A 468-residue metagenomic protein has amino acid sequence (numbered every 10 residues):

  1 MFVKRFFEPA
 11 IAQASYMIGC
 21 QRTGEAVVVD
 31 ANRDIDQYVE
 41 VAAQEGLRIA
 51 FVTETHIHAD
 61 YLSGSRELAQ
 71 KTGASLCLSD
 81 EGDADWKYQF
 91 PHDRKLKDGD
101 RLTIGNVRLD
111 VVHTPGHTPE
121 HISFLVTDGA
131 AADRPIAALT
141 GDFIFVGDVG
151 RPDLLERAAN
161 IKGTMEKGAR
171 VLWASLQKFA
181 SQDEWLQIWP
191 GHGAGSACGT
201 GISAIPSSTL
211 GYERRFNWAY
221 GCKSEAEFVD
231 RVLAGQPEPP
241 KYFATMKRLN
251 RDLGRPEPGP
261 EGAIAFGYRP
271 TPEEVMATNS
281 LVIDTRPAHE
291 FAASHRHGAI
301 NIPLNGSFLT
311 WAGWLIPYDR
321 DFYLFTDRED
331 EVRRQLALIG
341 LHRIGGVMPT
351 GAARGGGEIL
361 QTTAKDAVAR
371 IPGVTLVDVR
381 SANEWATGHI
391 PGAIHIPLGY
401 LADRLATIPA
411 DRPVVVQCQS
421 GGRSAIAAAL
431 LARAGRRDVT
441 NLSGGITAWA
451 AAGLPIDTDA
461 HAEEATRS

Functional and structural regions predicted by a protein language model:
F2-F6, Y16-M17, R101-D133, A137-A138 (+2 more regions): Core dinuclear metal-dependent hydrolase active-site scaffold
I11-A12, T23-A26, R33-H113, T127-G129 (+1 more regions): Active-site HxH/HxHxD metal-binding segment of metal-dependent hydrolases
I18, D30, H56, L68 (+8 more regions): Divalent metal-coordination and catalytic microenvironments
T23-G24, R108, T118-E238: Metallo-beta-lactamase
V29, T55, G141, G147 (+3 more regions): Active-site flanking residues adjacent to catalytic metal/cofactor-binding acidic residues
A31-N32, I57, E81-G82, T118 (+6 more regions): Active-site metal-binding loops of divalent metal-dependent hydrolases
V52-L62, H113-H121, I188-S196, V416-Q419: Histidine-centered catalytic micro-motifs
K87-Q89, R151-D153, K162-M165, Y212-R255 (+3 more regions): Rhodanese-like catalytic fold shared by cysteine-dependent sulfurtransferases and DSP/PTP-type phosphatases
